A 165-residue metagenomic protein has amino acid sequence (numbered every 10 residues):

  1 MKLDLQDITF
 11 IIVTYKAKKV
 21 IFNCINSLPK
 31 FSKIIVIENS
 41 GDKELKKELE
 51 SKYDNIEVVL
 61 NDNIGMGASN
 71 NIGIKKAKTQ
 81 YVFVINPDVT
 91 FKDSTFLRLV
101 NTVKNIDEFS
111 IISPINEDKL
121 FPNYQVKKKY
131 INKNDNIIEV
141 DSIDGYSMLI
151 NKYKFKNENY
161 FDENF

Functional and structural regions predicted by a protein language model:
D7-T9, K33: Cell-envelope/extracellular polymer assembly enzymes that use nucleotide-activated donors
I12-K30: Short, well-formed alpha-helical segments that are part of the catalytic scaffolds of diverse glycosyltransferases
I25-L60: Acidic donor-binding segment of Leloir-type glycosyltransferases
L60-A77: Glycine-rich, basic loop-to-helix element that forms the pyrophosphate-binding segment of sugar-nucleotide handling
V82: Short aromatic/hydrophobic "clamp" motif used to bind/position activated sugar donors
V89-Q125: Conserved donor NDP-sugar-binding/catalytic core segment of glycosyltransferases
N132-Y153: A recurrent flexible, glycine/aromatic-enriched loop bordering the glycosyltransferase active site that acts as
K156-F165: Donor nucleotide-sugar recognition loop
